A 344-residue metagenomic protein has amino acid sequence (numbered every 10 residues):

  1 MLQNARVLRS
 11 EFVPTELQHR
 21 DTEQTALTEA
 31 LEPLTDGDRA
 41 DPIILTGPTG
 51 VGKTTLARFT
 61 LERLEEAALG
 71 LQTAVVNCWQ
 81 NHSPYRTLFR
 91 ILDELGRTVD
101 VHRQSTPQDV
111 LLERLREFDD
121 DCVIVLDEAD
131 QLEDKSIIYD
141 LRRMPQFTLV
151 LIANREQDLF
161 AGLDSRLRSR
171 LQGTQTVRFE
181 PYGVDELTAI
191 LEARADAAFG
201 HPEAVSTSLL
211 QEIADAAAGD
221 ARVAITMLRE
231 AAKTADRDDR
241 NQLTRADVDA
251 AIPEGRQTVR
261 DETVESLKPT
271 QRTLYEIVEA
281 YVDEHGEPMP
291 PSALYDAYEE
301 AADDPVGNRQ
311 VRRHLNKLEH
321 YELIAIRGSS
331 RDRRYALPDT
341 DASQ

Functional and structural regions predicted by a protein language model:
M1-D41, D134: A short, basic N-terminal segment
R9, A57, Q80-L163, R168-L171 (+5 more regions): Mid-core helix/loop region of P-loop NTP-binding domains shared across ATPases and GTPases
R39-F59: Walker A/P-loop nucleotide-binding motif
L61, I138, R312-N316: Short, hydrophobic-biased segments on the C-terminal half of alpha helices that form "recognition helices"
R63-R90: AAA+/P-loop NTPase substrate/partner-engagement loops
G200-E203, S208-T270, G286-E287, P305-Q310 (+1 more regions): C-terminal helical "lid" subdomain and adjoining coupling/linker elements of P-loop NTPases
L267-D296: Short amphipathic alpha-helical interface segments
M289-Q344: Terminal-proximal interaction/regulatory segments of ATP-powered molecular machines
